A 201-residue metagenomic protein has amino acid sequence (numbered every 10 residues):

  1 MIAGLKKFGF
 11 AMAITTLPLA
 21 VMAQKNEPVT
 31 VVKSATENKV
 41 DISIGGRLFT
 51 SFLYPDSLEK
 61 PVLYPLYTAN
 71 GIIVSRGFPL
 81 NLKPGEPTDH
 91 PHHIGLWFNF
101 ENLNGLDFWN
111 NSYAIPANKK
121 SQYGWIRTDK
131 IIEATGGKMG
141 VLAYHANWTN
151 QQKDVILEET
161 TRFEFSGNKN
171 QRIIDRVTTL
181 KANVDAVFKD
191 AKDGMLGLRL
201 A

Functional and structural regions predicted by a protein language model:
M1-N26: Bacterial Sec-dependent N-terminal signal peptides
Q24-P91, A191: Beta-strand-rich N-terminal accessory domains
K39-I44, K138-A146, I174-D175: Generic recognition of long tandem-repeat/solenoid scaffolds
S43, D89, I132-E133, D154 (+2 more regions): RNA-interacting cores
R47, H145-N147, T160-E164, V177-K181 (+1 more regions): Residue-level recognition of well-ordered beta-strand positions that form the cores of beta-sheet-rich folds across
F52-L58, V62-L66, G167-A201: Acidic (Asp/Glu-rich), glycine- and aromatic
H92-N170: Extended, loop-rich substrate-binding clefts of extracytoplasmic carbohydrate-active enzymes
